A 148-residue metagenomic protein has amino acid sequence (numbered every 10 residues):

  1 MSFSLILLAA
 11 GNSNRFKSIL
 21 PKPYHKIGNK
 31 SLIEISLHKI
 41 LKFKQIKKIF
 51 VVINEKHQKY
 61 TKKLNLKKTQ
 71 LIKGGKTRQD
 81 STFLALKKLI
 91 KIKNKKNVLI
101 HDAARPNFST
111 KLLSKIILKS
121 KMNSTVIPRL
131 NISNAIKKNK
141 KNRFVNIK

Functional and structural regions predicted by a protein language model:
S2-Q58: N-terminal glycine-rich phosphate-binding loop and ensuing alpha1 helix
I6-A10, V52, I100-H101, I127-N131: Short beta-strand segments
N14, R78, A103-N107, N134: Acidic metal-phosphate-binding loop of nucleotide-sugar-dependent transferases
F43, N107-K148: Conserved core of the sugar-phosphate nucleotidyltransferase
K47-I49, N97, S124: Residues at the starts of beta-strands that form the adenosine-phosphate
Q58-L64: Acidic helix N-cap motif at the loop->helix transition within catalytic regions of sugar-transfer enzymes
L64-K96: Short phosphate-binding loop-to-helix
N94-R105: Short beta-strand-to-loop acidic/aromatic patch adjacent to the donor-nucleotide binding site
